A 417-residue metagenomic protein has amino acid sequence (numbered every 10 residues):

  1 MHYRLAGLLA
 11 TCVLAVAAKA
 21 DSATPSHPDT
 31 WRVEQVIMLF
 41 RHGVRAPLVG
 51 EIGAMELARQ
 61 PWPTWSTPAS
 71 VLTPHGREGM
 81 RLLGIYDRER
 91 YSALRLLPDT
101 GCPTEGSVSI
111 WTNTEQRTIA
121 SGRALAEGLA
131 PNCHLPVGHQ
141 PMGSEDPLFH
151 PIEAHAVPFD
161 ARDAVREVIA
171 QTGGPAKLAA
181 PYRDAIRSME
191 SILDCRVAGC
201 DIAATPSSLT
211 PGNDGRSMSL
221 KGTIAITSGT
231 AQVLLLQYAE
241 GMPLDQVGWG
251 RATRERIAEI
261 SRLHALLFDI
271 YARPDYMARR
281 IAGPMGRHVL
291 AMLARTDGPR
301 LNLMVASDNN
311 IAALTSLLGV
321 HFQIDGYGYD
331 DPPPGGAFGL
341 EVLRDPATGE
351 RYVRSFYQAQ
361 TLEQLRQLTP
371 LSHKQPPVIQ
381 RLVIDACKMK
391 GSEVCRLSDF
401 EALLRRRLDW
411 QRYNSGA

Functional and structural regions predicted by a protein language model:
M1-R4: Positively charged n-region of N-terminal signal peptides that target proteins for export
A6-A15: Bacterial N-terminal signal peptides
A17-P25: Boundary at the C-terminal end of the N-terminal hydrophobic targeting segment
T24-S109, N113-N302, A306-A417: Signature for phosphate-centric chemistry
